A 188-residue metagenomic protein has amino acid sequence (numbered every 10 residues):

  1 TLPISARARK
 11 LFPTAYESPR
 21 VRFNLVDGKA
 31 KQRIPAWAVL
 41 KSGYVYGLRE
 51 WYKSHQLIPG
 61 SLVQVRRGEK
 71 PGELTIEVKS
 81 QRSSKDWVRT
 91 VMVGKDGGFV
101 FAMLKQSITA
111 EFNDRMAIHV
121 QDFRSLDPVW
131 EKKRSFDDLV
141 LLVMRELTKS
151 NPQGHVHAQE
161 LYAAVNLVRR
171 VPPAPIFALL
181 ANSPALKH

Functional and structural regions predicted by a protein language model:
T1-H188: Acidic, low-complexity intrinsically disordered regions
